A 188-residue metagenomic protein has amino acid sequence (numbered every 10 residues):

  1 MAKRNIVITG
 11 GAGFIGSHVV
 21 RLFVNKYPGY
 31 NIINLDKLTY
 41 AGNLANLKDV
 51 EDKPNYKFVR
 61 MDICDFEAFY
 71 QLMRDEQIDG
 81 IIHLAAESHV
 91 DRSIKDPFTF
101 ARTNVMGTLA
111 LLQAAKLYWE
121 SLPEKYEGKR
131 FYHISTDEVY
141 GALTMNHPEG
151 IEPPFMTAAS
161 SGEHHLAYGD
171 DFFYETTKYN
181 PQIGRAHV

Functional and structural regions predicted by a protein language model:
M1-R185: N-terminal Rossmann-like NAD(P)+-binding domain of SDR-like oxidoreductases, especially those catalyzing
